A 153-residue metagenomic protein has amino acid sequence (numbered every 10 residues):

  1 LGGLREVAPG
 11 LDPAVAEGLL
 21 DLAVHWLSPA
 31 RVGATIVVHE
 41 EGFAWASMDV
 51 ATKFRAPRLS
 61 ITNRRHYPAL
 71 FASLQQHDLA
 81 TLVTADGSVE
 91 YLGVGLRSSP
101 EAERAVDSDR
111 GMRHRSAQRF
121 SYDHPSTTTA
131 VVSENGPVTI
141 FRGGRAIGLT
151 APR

Functional and structural regions predicted by a protein language model:
L1-R153: Divalent-cation
